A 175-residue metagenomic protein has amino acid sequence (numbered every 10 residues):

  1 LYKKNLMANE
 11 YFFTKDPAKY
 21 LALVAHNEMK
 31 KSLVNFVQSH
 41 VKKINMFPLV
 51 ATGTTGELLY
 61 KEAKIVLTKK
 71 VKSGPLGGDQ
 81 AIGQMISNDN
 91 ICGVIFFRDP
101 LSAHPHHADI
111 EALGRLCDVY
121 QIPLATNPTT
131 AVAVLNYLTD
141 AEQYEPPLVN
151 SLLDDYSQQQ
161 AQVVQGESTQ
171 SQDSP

Functional and structural regions predicted by a protein language model:
Y20-L21, K43-L49, Y120-I122: Short active-site oxyanion
K31-V41: Histidine-anchored nucleotide/phosphate-binding helix
M46-L59: Short internal beta-strands
V50-T52, K69-V71, F96, L124-P128: General beta-strand structural signal in soluble alpha/beta enzymes
L58-M85: Active-site rim loops that border cofactor/substrate pockets in soluble metabolic enzymes
L76-L116: Mid-chain, well-packed structural core segment of small domains
G114-V134: Short, acidic/small-residue loops that bind anionic groups at enzyme active sites
T129-Q162: Short, glycine-/small-residue-rich phosphate/pyrophosphate-handling segment
